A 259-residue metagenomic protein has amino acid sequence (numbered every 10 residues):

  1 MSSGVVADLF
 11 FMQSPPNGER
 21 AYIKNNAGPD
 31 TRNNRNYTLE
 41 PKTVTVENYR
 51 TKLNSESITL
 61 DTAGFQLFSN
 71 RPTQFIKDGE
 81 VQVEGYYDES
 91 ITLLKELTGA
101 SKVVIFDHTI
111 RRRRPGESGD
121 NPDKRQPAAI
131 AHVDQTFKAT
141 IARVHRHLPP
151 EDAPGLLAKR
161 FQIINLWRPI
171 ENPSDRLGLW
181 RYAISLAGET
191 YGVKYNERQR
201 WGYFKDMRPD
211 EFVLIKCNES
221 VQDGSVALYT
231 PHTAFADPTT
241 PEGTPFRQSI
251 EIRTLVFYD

Functional and structural regions predicted by a protein language model:
M1-V6, F257-D259: Basic/polar N-terminal segments that are highly enriched at the extreme N-terminus, encompassing both cleavable
S3-T190, R198-R200, K205: Non-heme Fe(II) oxygenase catalytic core, chiefly the N-lobe of the double-stranded beta-helix
E189-D259: Catalytic core of Fe(II)/2-oxoglutarate
